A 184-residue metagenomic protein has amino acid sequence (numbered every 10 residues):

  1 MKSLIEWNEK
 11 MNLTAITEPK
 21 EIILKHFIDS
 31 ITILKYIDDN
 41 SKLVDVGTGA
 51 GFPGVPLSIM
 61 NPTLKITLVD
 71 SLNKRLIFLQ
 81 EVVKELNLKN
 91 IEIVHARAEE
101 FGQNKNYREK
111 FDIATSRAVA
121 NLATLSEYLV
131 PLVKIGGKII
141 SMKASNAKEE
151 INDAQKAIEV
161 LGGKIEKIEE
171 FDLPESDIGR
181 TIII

Functional and structural regions predicted by a protein language model:
M1-D38: Conserved AdoMet
N8, V82-V83, Q155-I158: Conserved hydrophobic residues forming the short capping helix/wall of the S-adenosyl-L-methionine
T17, H95-R97, K167-E169: Short loop/edge segments at beta-strand edges and connector loops that shape dinucleotide/nucleotide cofactor-binding
I28-A118, S126: Conserved SAM/SAH cofactor-binding pocket of Class I
N61, V133-I135: Helix-to-beta-strand junctions that scaffold the AdoMet/dcAdoMet cofactor pocket in Class I SAM-dependent enzymes
K65, N90-E92, K138, K164-K167: Conserved beta-strand segments of alpha/beta enzyme cores
G136-E149: Conserved beta-strand signature within the Rossmann-like core of class I S-adenosyl-L-methionine
N146-I184: Active-site capping/gating segments
